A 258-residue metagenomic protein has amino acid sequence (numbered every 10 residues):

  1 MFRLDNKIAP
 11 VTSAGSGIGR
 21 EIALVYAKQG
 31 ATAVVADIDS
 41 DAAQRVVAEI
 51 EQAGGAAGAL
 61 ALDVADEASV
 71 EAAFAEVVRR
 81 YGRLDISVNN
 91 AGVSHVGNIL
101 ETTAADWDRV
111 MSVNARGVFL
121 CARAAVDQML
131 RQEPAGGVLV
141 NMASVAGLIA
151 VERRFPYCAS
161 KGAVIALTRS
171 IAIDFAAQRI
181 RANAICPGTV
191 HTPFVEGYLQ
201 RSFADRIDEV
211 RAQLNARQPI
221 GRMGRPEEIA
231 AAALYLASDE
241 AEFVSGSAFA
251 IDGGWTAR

Functional and structural regions predicted by a protein language model:
F2-A33: Canonical Rossmann dinucleotide-binding motif of NAD(H)/NADP(H)-dependent dehydrogenases/reductases, specifically
N98-I99, D106-D108, L214: Substrate-binding pocket helix/loop in short-chain dehydrogenase/reductase
T102, A150-C158, S170, Y198: Active-site loop-to-helix junction immediately N-terminal to the catalytic Tyr of the SDR YXXXK motif in Rossmann-fold
A122, S160, T168: Active-site helix of classical SDR
S144: Residue(s) in the substrate-gating loop at a strand-loop-helix junction that position the organic substrate next
I149, A233-L234, S245-R258: Short C-terminal tail/terminal secondary-structure segment of NAD(P)H-dependent dehydrogenase/reductase domains
A176, R181, V244-G246: Short, small/polar-rich loop/turn modules that mediate ligand/substrate recognition or access, typified
